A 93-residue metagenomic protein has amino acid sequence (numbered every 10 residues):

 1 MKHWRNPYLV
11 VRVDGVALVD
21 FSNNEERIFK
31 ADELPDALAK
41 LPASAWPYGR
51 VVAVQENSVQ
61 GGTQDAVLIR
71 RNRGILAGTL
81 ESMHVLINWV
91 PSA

Functional and structural regions predicted by a protein language model:
M1-A93: Long, low-hydrophobicity, acidic/polar, solvent-exposed interaction domains
